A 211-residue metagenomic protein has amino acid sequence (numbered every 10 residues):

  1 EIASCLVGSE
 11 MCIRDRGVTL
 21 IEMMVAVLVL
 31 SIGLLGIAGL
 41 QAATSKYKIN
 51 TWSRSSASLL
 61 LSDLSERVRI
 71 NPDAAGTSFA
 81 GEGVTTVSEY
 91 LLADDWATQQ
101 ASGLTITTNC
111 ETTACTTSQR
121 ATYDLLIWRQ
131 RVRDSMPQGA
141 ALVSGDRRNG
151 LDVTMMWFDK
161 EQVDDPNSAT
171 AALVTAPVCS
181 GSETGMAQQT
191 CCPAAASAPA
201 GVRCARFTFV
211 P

Functional and structural regions predicted by a protein language model:
E1, K46, T117: Generic anion/oxyanion-binding catalytic loop in active/binding sites
E1-I13: Single conserved hydrophobic/aromatic residue that forms the stacking wall/gate of nucleotide- or nucleobase-binding
R14, V18-S62: Aliphatic-rich helix starts adjacent to a transmembrane/signal segment
M24, W52, S56, S62-P211: Flexible, low-complexity segments enriched in proline/glycine/serine and punctuated by aromatic residues
